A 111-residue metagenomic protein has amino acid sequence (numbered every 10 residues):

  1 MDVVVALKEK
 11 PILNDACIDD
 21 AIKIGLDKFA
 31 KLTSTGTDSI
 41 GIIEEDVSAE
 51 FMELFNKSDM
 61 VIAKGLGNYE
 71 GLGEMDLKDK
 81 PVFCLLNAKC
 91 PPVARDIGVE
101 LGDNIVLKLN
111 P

Functional and structural regions predicted by a protein language model:
M1-L13: Short internal beta-strands
E9, C17-P111: C-terminal functional extensions of proteins
